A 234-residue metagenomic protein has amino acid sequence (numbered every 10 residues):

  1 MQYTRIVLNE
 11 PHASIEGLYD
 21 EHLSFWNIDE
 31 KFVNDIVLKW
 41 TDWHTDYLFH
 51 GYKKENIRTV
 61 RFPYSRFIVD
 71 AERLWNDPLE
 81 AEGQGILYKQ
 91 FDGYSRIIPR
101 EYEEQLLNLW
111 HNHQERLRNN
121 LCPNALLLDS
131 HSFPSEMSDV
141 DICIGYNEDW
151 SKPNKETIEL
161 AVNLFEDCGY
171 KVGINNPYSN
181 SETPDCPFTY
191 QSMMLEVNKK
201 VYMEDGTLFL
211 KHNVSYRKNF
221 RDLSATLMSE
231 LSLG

Functional and structural regions predicted by a protein language model:
M1-G234: N-terminal catalytic or cofactor-binding beta/alpha core of small enzyme domains
